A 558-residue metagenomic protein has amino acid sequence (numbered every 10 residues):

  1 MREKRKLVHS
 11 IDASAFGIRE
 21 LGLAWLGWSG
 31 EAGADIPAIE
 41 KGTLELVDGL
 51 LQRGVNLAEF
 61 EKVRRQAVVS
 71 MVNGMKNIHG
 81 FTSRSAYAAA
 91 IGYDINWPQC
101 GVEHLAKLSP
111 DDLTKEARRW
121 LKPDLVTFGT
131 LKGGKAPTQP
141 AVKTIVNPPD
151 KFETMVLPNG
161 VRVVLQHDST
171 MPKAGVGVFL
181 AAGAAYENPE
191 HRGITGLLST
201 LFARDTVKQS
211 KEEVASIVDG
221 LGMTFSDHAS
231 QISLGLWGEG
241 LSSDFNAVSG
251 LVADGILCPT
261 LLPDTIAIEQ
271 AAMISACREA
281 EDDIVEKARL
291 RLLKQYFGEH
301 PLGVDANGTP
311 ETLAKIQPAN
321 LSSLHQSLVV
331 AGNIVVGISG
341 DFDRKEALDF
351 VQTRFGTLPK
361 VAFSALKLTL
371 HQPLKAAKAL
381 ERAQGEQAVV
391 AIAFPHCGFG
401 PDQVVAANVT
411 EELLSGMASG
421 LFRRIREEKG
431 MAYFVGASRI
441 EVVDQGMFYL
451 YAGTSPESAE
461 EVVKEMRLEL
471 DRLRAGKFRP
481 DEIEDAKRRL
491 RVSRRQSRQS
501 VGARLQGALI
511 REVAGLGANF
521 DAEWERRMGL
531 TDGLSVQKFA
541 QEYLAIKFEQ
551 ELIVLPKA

Functional and structural regions predicted by a protein language model:
M1-A106, T127-L131, Q166, M171-A203 (+7 more regions): M16 family metallopeptidases and their MPP-like homologs
A15-I18, W120, I145-N147, T154-M155 (+6 more regions): Replace "in large, NTP-powered and nucleic-acid-processing enzymes" with "in large, NTP-powered factors and other
D112-K132, Q537-L555: Bilobed periplasmic-binding protein-like "clamshell/Venus-flytrap" ligand-binding domains
P123, G129-E153, G298, L302 (+5 more regions): An aromatic/glycine/proline-enriched structural segment found at the starts of mature extracellular/organellar domains
E153-A182, H191-I194, F363-G420, R424: His/Glu-based metal-binding/catalytic segments typifying zinc-dependent metallopeptidases
